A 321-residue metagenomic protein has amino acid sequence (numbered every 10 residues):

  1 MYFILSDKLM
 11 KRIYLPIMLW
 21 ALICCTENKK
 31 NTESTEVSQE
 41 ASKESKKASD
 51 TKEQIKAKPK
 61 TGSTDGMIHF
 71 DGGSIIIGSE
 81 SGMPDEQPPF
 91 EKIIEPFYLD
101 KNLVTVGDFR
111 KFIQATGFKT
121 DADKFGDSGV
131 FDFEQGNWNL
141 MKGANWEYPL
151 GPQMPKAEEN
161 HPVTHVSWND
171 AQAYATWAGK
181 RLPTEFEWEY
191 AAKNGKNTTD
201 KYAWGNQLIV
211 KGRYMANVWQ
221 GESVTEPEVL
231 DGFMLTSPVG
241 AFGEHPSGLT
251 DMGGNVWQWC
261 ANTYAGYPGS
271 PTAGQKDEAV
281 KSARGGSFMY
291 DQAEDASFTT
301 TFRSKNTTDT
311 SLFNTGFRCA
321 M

Functional and structural regions predicted by a protein language model:
M1, P16, V224, N306-D309: Low-complexity, intrinsically disordered short segments enriched for Gly/Pro and polybasic residues
Y2-I13: Positively charged n-region of N-terminal signal peptides that target proteins for export
S6, C25-F186, N306-M321: Extended beta-strand/loop cores of jelly-roll/beta-sandwich
K8-L9, K281, T300, T315: Short alpha-helical segments used as structural interaction elements across diverse proteins
Y14, I94-F97, Q275-K276: Short, surface-exposed loop and linker segments with low hydrophobicity and enrichment for Pro/Ser/Thr
Y14-A21: Sec-dependent N-terminal signal peptides
A21-L22, Y202, W257, G316: Mature extracytoplasmic/luminal segments of secretory-pathway proteins
F70, I76, S81, K119 (+2 more regions): Functional-site microenvironments in short loops/helix caps that host divalent-cation chemistry
